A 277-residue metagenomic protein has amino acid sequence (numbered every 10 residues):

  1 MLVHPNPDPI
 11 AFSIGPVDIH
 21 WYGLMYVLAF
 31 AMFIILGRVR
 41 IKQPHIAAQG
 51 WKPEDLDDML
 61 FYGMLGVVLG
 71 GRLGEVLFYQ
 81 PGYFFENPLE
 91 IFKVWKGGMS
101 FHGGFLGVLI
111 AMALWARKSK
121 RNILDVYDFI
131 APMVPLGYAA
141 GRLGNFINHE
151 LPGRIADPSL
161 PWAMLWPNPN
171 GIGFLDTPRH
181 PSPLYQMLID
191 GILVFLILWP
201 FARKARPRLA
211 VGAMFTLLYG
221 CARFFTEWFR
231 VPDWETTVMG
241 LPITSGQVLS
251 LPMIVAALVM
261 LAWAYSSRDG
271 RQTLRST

Functional and structural regions predicted by a protein language model:
M1-T277: Hydrophobic, membrane-interfacing alpha helices
